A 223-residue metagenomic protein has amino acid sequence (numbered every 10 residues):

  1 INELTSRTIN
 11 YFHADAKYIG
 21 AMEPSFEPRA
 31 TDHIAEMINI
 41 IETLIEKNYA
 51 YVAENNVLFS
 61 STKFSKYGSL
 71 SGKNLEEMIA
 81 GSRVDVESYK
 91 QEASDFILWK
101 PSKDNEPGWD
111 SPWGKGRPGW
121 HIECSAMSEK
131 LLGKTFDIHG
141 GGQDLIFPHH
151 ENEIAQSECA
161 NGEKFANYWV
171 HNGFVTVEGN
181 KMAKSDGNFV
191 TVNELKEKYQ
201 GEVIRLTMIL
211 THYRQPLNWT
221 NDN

Functional and structural regions predicted by a protein language model:
I1-E3, P24, P216-L217: Short, polar/flexible loop-turn hinges at active-site or ligand-entry regions and domain interfaces
I1-G20: N-terminal, positively charged nucleic-acid-binding surface of large information/translation enzymes
N2, E27-A30, G114-K115, Q143: A generic secondary-structure micro-motif detector that highlights 1-2 residue hydrophobic/ambivalent hotspots embedded
T8, D32-E36: An acidic site on a long C-lobe helix of protein kinase domains
A14, A35-N223: Alpha-helical recognition segments enriched in aromatics with Gly/Pro capping that present substrate-recognition
K17-A30: Divalent metal-dependent hydrolysis catalytic cores, especially in the metallo-beta-lactamase
